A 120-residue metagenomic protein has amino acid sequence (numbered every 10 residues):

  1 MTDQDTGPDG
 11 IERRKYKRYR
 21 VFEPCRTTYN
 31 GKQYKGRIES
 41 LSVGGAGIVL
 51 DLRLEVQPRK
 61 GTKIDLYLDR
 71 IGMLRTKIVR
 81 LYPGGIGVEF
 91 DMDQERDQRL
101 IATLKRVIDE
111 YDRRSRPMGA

Functional and structural regions predicted by a protein language model:
M1-A120: Structured alpha-helical
